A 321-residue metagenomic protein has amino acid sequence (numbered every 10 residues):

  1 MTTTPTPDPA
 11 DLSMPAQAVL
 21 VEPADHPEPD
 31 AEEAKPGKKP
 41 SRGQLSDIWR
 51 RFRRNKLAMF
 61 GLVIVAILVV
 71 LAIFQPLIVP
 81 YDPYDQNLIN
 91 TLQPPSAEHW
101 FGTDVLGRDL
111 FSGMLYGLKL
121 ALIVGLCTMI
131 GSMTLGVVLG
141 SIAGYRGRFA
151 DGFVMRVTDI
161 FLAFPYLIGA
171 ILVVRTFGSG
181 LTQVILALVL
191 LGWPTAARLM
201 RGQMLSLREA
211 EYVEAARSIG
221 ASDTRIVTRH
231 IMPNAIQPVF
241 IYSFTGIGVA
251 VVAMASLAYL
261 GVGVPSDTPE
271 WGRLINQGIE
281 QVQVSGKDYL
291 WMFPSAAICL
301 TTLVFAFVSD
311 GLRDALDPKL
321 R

Functional and structural regions predicted by a protein language model:
T2-P15, V21, P36-Y84, V157 (+1 more regions): N-terminal signal-anchor/first transmembrane alpha helix
F60-L62, L110-Y145, T301: Transmembrane alpha-helix signature in integral membrane proteins
W100, D104, L110, T134-L135 (+4 more regions): Generic hydrophobic transmembrane alpha-helix motif, especially the helices
G113-G117, V157, M200, M204 (+4 more regions): Short hydrophobic alpha-helical segments within the ABC transporter permease transmembrane module
K119-L135, T224-S256, F305: Transmembrane alpha-helices
L162, V173-T176, L188, Q203-M204 (+3 more regions): Glycine-rich helix-loop "coupling/hinge" segments at transmembrane-helix boundaries in multipass transporters
F177, L190-L191, Q237, I241-I247 (+1 more regions): C-terminal transmembrane helix and the adjacent membrane-cytosol boundary/short C-terminal tail of inner/organellar
